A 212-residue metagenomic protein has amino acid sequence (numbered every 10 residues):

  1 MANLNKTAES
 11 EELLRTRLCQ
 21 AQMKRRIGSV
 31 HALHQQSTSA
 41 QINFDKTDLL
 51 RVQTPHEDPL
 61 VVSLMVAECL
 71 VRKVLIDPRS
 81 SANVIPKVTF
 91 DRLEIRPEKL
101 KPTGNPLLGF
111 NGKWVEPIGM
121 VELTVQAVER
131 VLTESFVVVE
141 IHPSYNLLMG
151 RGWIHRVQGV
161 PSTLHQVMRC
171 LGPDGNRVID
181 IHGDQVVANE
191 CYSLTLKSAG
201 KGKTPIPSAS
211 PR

Functional and structural regions predicted by a protein language model:
M1-R212: Short linear "hotspot" motifs
